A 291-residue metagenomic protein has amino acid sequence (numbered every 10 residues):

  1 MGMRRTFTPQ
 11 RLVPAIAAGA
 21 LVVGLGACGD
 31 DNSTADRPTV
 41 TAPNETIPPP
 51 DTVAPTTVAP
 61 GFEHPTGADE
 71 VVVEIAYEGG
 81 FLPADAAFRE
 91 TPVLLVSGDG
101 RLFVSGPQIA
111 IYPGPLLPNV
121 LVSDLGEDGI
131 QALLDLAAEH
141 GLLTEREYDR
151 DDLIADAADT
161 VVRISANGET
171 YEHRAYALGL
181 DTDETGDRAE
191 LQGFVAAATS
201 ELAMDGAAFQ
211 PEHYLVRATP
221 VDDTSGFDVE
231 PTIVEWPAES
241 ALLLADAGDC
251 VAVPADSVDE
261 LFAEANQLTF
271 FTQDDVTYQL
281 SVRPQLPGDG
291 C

Functional and structural regions predicted by a protein language model:
G2-I16: Bacterial N-terminal signal peptides that target proteins for export
A17-V22: Hydrophobic helical h-region of N-terminal Sec-dependent signal peptides in bacterial secretory/periplasmic proteins
V23-A27: C-terminal motif of bacterial Sec signal peptides marking the signal peptidase cleavage site
G29-D30, V40, N44-L82, A86 (+1 more regions): Short, well-ordered, aromatic-rich surface patches in folded extracellular/luminal domains
A86-P107: Short, flexible N-terminal segments of the mature chain
R101, G106-V120, A175: Acidic/histidine-rich, surface-exposed loop or edge segments in extracytoplasmic proteins
L102-F103, Y112, V122-D135, E139-H140: A low-complexity, Ser/Thr/Gly/Pro-enriched, surface-exposed linker/loop concept that marks segments flanking
L117-D124, D181: Second-shell loop/turn segments in exported
